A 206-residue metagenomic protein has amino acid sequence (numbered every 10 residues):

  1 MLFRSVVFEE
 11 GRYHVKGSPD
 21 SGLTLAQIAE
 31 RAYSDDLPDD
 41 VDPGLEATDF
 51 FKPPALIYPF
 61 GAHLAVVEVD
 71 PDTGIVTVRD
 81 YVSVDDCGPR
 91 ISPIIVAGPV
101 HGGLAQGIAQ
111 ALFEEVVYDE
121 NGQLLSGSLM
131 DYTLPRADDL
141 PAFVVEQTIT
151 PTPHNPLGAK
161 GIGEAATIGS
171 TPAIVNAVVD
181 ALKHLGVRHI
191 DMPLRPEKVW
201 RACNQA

Functional and structural regions predicted by a protein language model:
M1-A206: Cofactor-binding beta-sheet edge motifs in enzyme active sites
